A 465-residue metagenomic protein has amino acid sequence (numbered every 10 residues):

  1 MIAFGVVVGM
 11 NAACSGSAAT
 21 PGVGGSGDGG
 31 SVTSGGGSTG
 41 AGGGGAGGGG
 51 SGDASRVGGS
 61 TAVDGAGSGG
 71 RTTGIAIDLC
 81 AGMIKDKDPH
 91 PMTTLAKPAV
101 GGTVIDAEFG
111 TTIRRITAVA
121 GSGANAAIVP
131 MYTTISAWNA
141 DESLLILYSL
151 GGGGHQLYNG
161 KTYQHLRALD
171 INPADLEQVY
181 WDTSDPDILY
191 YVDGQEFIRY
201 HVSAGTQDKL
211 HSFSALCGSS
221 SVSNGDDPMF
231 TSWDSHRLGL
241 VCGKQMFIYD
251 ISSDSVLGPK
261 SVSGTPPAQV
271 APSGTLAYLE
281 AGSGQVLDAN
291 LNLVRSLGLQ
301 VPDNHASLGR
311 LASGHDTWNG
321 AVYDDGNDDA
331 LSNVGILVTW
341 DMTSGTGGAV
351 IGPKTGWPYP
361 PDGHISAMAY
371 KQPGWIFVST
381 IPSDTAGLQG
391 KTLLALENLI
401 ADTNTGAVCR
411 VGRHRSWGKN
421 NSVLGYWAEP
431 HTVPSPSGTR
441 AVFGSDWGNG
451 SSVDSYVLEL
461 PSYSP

Functional and structural regions predicted by a protein language model:
V7-T73: Ser/Thr-rich, Pro/Gly/Ala-heavy low-complexity intrinsically disordered linkers and tails of secreted extracellular
L79-R115: Blade/loop signatures of beta-propeller domains
G123-I135, D141-G194: Blade-loop segments of beta-propeller domains
V129-D141, D175-D185, S221-S235, P267-S273 (+4 more regions): Structural signature of eukaryotic scaffold interfaces centered on beta-propeller domains
L145-Y148, Y190-Y191, G239-L240, A277-L279 (+3 more regions): Residue position within the beta-strands of beta-propeller blades
I171-Q245, P259-T265: Asp-box/WD-like beta-propeller blade repeats and closely related beta-sheet repeat scaffolds
G326-V338, G348-W417: Loop/turn-rich, solvent-exposed surfaces of beta-rich toroidal or solenoidal domains
V423-P465: Blade-level signature of beta-propeller repeat domains, shared across WD40, Kelch, NHL, RCC1 and BNR/Asp-box propellers
